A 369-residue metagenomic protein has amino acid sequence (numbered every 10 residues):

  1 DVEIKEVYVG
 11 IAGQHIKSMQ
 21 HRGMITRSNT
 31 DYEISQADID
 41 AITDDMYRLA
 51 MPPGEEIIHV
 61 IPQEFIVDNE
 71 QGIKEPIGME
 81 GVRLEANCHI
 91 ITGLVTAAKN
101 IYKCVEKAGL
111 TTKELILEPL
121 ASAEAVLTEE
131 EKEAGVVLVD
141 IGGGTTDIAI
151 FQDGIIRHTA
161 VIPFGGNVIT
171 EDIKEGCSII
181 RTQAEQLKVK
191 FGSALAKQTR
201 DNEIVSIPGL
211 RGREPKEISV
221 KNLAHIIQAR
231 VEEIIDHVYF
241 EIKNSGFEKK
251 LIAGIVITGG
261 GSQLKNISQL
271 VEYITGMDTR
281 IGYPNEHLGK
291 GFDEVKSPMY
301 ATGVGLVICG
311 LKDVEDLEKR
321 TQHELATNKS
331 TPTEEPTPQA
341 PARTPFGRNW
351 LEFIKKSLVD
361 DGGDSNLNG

Functional and structural regions predicted by a protein language model:
D1-L138, G166, I179-L223, S245-E248 (+1 more regions): Nucleotide/phosphate-binding catalytic cleft detector across ATP-hydrolyzing and phosphate-transferring enzymes
V7-G10, L127-H158, I173, L306: Gly/Thr-rich phosphate-binding beta-strand-loop-beta motif of the actin/hexokinase/Hsp70
I11-A12, G93-L94, G192-L195, K250-I274: Glycine-rich phosphate-binding loops at beta-strand->alpha-helix junctions
R83-E85, Q152-I156, F247-A253: Short, surface-exposed connector motifs at secondary-structure boundaries
R157-H158, E171-D172, S219-A224, E286-D293: Short beta-alpha connecting loops at secondary-structure transitions that line or flank enzyme active sites
E175, I179, Y273, M277-I281 (+2 more regions): Short, well-ordered loop/turn and helix-capping segments at boundaries between secondary-structure elements and domains
V238, I257, L306: Hydrophobic, well-ordered secondary-structure elements that form the walls of internal hydrophobic environments
Y283-S330: Glycine-rich phosphate-binding/hydrolytic loop that grips phosphoryl groups
